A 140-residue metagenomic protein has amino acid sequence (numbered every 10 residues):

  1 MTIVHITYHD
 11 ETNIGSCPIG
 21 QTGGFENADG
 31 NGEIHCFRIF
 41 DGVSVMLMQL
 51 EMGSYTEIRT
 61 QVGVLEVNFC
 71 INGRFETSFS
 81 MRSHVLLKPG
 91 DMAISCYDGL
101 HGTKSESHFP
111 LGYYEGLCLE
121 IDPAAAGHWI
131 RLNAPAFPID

Functional and structural regions predicted by a protein language model:
M1-T22: Short Lys/Arg-enriched alpha/beta "domain-start" segment
G24-I139: N-terminal regulatory/effector-sensing and dimerization cores that precede helix-turn-helix DNA-binding domains
